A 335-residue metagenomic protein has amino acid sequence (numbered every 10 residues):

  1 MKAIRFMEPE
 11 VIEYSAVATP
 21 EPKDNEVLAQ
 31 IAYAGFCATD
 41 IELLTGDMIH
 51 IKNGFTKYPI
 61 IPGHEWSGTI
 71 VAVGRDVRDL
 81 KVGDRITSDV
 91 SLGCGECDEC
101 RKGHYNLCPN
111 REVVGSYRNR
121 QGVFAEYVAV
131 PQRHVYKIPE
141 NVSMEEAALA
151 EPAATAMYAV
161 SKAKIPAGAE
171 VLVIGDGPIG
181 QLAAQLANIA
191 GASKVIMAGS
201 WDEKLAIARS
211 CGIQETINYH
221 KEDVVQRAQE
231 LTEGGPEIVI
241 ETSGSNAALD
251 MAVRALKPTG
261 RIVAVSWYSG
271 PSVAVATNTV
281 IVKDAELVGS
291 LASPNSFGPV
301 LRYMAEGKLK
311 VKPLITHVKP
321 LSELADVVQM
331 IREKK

Functional and structural regions predicted by a protein language model:
A3, G234, I238, N246 (+3 more regions): C-terminal hydrophobic helical "lid"/dimerization subdomain of Rossmann-like NAD(P)H-dependent oxidoreductases
P20-A34, I49-D98, P139-N141: Glycine-rich beta-strand-centered segment in the early N-terminal region that forms part of a ligand/cofactor-binding
F55, C94-I174: NAD(P)H dinucleotide-binding glycine-rich loop of Rossmann-like/cofactor-binding domains, especially the beta1-alpha1
R133, E140-E222, Q226: Mid-domain Rossmann-like dinucleotide-binding core that forms the NAD(H)/NADP(H) cofactor-binding site
A163, A206-E286, A325: Glycine-rich cofactor phosphate-binding loops and adjacent beta1-alpha1 units of small-molecule cofactor enzyme domains
W201, Y268, S293: Residues in the short beta-alpha loop(s) of Rossmann-like NAD(P)-binding domains
